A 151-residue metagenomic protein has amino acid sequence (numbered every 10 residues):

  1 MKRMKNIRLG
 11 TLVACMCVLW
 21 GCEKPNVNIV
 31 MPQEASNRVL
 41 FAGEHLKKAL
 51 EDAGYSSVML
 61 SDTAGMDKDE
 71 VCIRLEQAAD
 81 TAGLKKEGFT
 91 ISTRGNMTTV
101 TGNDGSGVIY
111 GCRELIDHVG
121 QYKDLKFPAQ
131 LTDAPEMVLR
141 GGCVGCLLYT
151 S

Functional and structural regions predicted by a protein language model:
K2-T11: Bacterial N-terminal signal peptides that target proteins for export
W20-G21: C-terminal motif of bacterial Sec signal peptides marking the signal peptidase cleavage site
K24-V39, E70-E76: Short hydrophobic beta-strand segments
N26, E34, A42-H45, A49 (+1 more regions): Feature activates predominantly on carbohydrate-active enzymes
G43-D62: N-terminal segment of the mature soluble domain
V58-L84: Short, well-ordered secondary-structure micro-motifs within conserved domains or adaptor modules
